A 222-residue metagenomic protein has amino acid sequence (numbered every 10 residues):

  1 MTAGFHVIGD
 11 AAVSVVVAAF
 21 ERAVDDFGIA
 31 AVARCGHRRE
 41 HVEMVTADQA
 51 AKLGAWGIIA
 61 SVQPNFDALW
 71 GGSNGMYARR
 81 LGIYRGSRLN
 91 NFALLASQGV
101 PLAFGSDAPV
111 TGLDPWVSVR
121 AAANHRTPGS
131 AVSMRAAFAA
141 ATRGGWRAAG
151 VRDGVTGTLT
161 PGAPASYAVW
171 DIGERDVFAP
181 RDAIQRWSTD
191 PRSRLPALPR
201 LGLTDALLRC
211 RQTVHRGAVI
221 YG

Functional and structural regions predicted by a protein language model:
M1-L89, A103: Active-site core of metal-dependent hydrolases
V7, S97, P101, A108-G222: Active-site microenvironment of metallo-dependent hydrolases
S14, A18, H37, A51 (+6 more regions): Feature representing long, continuous alpha-helical segments
D25-F27, F66-L69, A93-A96, S118-A123: Short amphipathic alpha-helical segments, especially helix-boundary/capping motifs
